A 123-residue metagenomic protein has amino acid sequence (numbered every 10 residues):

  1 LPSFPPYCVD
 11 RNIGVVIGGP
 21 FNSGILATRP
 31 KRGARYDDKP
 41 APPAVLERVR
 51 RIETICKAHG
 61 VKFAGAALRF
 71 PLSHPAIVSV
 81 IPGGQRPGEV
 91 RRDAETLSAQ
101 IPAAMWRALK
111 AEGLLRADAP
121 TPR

Functional and structural regions predicted by a protein language model:
L1-L115, P122: Beta/alpha (TIM)-barrel catalytic core signal, keyed to glycine-rich beta->alpha loops juxtaposed to Asp/Glu that bind
